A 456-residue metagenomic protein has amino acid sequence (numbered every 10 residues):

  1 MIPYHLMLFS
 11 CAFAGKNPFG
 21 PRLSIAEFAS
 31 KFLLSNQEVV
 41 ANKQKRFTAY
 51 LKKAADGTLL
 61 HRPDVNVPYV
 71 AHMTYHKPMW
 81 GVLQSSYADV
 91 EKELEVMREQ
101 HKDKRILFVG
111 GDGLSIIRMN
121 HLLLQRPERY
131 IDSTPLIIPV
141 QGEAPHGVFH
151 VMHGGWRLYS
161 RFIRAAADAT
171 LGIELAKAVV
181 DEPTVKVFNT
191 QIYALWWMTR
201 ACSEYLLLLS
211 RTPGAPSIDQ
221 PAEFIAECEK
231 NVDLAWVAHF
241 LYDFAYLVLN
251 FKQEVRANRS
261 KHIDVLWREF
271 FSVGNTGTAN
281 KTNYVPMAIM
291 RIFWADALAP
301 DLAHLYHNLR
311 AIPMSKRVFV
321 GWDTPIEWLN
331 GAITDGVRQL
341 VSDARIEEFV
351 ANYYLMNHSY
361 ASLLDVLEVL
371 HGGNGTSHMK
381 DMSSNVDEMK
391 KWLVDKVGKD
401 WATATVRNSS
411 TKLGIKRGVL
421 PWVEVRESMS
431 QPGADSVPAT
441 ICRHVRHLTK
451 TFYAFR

Functional and structural regions predicted by a protein language model:
M1-R456: Buried hydrophobic core signal strongest for RNase H-like alpha/beta domains in large, well-folded nucleic-acid enzymes
